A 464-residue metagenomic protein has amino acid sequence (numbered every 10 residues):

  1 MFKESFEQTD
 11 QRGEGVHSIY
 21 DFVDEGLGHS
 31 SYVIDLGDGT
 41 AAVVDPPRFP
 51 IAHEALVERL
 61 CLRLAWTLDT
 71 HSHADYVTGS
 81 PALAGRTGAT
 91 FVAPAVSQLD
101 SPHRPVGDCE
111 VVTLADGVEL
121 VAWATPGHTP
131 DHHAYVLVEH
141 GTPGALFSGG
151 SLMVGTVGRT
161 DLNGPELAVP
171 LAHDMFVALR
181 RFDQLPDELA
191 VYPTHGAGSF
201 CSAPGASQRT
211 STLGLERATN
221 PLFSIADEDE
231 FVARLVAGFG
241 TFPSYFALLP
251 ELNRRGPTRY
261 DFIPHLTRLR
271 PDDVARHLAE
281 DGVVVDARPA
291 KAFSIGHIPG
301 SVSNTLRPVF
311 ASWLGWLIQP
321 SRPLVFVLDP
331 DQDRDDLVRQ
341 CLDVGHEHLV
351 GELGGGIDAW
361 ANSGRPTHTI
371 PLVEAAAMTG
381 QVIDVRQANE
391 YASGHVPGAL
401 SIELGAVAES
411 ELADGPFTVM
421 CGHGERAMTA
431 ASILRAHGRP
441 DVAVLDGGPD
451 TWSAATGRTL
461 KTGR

Functional and structural regions predicted by a protein language model:
F2-G15, I51, A55, A82-H132 (+4 more regions): Metallo-beta-lactamase
D10-R63, Y135-G149, G155: Conserved beta-strand hairpin/beta-sheet module of binuclear metal-dependent hydrolase folds, prominently
I34, D45, H71, L83 (+9 more regions): Divalent metal-coordination and catalytic microenvironments
V43-P46, L64-H73, V92-V96, A124-G127 (+2 more regions): Active-site neighborhood of phospho(di)ester-bond hydrolases with catalytic His/Asp-centered motifs
P46-P47, S72, V96, H128-T129 (+6 more regions): Active-site metal-binding loops of divalent metal-dependent hydrolases
R48-V92: Active-site metal-binding motif and surrounding structural segment of the metallo-beta-lactamase
E119, T129-G240: Metallo-beta-lactamase
R159-D161, L215-E251, P257, F262-I263 (+2 more regions): Rhodanese-like catalytic fold shared by cysteine-dependent sulfurtransferases and DSP/PTP-type phosphatases
